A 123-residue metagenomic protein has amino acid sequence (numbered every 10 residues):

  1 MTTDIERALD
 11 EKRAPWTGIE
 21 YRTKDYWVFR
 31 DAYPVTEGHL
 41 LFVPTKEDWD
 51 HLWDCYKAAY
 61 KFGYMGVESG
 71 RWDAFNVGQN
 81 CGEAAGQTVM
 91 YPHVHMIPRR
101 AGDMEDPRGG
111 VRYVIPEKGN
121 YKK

Functional and structural regions predicted by a protein language model:
M1-K123: HIT superfamily nucleotide-processing domains
